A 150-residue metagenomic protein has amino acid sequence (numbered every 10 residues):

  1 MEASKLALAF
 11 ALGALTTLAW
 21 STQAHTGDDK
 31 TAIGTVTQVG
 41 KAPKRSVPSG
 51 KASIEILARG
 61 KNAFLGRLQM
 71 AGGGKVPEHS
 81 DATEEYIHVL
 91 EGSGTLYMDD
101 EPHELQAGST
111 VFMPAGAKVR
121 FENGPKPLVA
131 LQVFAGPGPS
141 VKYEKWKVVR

Functional and structural regions predicted by a protein language model:
M1-A9: Bacterial N-terminal signal peptides that target proteins for export
A9-W20: Alpha-helical oligomerization interfaces
L18-N62, K145-R150: A short, N-terminal "cap"/entry segment at the start of jelly-roll beta-barrel domains of the cupin/DSBH fold
G66-D81: Conserved short histidine dyad/triad with adjacent acidic residue
V76-E78, L96-Y97, M113, V119-P125: Short beta-strand His + acidic residue motifs that chelate non-heme Fe in jelly-roll/DSBH and cupin folds
T83-G94, D99: Glycine- and acidic-residue-biased ligand/ion/polar-headgroup-sensing regions
E101-A115: Short acidic-glycine-tyrosine-enriched beta hairpin
A115-S140: Ligand-binding loop in jelly-roll beta-barrel domains
